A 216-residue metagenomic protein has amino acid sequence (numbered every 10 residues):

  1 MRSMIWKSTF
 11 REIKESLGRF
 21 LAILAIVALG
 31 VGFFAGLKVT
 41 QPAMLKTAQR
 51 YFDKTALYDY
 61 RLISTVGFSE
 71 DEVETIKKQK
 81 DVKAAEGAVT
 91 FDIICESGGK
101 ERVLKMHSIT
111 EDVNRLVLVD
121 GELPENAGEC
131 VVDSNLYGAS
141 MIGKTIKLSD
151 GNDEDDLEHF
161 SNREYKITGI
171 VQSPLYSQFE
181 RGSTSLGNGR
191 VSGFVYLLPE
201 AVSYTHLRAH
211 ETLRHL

Functional and structural regions predicted by a protein language model:
M1, G36, S161: Conserved acidic
M1-G32: N-terminal Sec/SRP start-transfer signal
T9, I13, G32, G36 (+3 more regions): Juxtamembrane interface helices immediately C-terminal to a transmembrane segment
A28-L29, L37, K105-S108: Short secondary-structure boundary segments
L29-V31, A35, D120, T168: Short glycine-rich loop/turn motifs that provide flexible caps or phosphate-binding loops at active sites
P42-R214: Basic-flanked hydrophobic alpha-helices used for secretion and membrane insertion
